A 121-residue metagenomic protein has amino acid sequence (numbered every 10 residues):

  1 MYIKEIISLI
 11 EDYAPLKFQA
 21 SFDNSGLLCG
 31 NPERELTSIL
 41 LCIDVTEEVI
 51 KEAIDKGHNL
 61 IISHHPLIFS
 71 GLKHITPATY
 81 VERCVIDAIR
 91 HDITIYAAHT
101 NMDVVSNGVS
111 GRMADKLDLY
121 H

Functional and structural regions predicted by a protein language model:
M1-H121: Hydrophobic structural segments
